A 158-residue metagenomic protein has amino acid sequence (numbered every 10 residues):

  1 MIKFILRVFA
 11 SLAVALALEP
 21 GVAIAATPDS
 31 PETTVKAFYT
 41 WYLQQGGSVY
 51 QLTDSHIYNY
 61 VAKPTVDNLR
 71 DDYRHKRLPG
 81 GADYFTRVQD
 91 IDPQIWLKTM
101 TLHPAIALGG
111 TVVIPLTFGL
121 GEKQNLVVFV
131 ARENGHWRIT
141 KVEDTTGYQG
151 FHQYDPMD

Functional and structural regions predicted by a protein language model:
M1-A10: Bacterial N-terminal signal peptides that target proteins for export
V14-A23: C-terminal segment of classical bacterial N-terminal signal peptides
A26, V61-E122: Surface-exposed, charged secondary-structure patches
A26-P31, V49, F118, E122 (+1 more regions): Extracytoplasmic/periplasmic, Sec-exported soluble proteins
D29-G47: Short, aromatic-enriched amphipathic alpha-helices that serve as compact interaction elements
G46-H56: Surface-exposed patches in mature extracellular/periplasmic domains of secreted proteins
I106-P115, L120-V127, E133-N134, I139-D158: Low-complexity, intrinsically disordered terminal/linker segments enriched in charged and Gly/Pro repeats
